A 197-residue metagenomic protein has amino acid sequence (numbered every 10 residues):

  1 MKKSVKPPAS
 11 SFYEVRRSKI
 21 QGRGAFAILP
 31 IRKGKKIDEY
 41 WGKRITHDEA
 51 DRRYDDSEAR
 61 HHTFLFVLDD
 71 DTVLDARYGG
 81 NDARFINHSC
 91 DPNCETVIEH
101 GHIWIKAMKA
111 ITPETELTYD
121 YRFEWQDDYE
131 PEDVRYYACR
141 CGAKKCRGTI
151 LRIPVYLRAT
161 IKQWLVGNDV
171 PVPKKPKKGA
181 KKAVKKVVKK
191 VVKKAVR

Functional and structural regions predicted by a protein language model:
K2-V97: Catalytic cores of histone-lysine modification enzymes
K3, C90-R197: C-terminal SET catalytic tail plus cysteine-rich post-SET Zn-binding segment of SAM-dependent SET-domain
